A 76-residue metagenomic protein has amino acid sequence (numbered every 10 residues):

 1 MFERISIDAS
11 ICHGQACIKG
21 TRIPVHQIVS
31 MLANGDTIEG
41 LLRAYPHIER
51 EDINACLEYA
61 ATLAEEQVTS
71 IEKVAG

Functional and structural regions predicted by a protein language model:
M1-Q15: Basic, low-complexity segments
A16-I18, I23-Y59: Amphipathic, hydrophobic secondary-structure cores in small proteins
I48-G76: C-terminal structural segments of small proteins and small subunits
